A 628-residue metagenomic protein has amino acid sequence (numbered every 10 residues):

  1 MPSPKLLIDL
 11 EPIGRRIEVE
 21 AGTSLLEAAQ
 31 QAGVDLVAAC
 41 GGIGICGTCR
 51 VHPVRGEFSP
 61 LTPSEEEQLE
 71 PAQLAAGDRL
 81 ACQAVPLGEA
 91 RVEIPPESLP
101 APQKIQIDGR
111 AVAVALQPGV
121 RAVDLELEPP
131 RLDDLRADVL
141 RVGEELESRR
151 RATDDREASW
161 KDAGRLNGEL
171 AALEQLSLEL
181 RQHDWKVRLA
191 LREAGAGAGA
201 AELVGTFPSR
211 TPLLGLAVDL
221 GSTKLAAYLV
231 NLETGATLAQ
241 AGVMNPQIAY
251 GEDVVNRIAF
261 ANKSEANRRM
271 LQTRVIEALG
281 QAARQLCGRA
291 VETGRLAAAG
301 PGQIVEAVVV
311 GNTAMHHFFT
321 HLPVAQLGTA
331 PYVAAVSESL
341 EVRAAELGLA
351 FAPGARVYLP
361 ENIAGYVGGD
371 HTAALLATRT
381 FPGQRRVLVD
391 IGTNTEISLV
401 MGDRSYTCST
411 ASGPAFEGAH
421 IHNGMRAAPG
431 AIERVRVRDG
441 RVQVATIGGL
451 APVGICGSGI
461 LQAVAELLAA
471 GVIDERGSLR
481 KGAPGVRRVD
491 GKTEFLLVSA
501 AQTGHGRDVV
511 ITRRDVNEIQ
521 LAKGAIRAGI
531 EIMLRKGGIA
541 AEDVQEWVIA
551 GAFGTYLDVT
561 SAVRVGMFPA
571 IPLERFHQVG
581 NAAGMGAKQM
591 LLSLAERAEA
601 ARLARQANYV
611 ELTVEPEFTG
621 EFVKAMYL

Functional and structural regions predicted by a protein language model:
P4, D78, E93, E97-P130 (+3 more regions): Acidic, glycine/GT-rich loop-and beta-edge segments that sit at the periphery of enzyme/chaperone cores
E18, T23-G47, V54-A81: Immediate flanking context of iron-sulfur cluster ligation sites
T62-L214: Fe-S ferredoxin-like electron-transfer domains and their immediately adjacent linker/connector regions across
Q182-L214, G354-R386, L534: Conserved phosphate-binding catalytic cores of ATP/NTP-utilizing and phosphoryl-transfer enzymes
V218-S222, A227-V255, A325-E341, A373 (+2 more regions): Glycine-rich phosphate-binding loop of actin/hexokinase-like ATP-binding domains
A278-R289, A374, Q520-E542: Phosphate/ATP-binding catalytic cores across multiple sugar-kinase/actin-like superfamilies, primarily ASKHA
M401-D403, I539-L603: Catalytic phosphate/nucleotide-handling subdomain of diverse soluble enzymes
L468-G537: A contiguous, well-structured pocket-lining segment that forms one wall/lid of small-molecule binding clefts in soluble
